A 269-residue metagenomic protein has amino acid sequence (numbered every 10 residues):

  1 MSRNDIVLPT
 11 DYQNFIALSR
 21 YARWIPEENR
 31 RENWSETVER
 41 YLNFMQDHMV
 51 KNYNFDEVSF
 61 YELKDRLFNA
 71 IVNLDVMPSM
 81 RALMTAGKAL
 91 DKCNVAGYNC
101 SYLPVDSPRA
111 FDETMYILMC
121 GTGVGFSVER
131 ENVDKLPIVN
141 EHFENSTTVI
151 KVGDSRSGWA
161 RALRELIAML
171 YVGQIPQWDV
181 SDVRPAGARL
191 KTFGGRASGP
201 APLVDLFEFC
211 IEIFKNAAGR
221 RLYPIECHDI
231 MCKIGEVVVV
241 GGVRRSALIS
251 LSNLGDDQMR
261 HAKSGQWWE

Functional and structural regions predicted by a protein language model:
M1-E269: Extended catalytic cores of very large enzyme megasubunits
